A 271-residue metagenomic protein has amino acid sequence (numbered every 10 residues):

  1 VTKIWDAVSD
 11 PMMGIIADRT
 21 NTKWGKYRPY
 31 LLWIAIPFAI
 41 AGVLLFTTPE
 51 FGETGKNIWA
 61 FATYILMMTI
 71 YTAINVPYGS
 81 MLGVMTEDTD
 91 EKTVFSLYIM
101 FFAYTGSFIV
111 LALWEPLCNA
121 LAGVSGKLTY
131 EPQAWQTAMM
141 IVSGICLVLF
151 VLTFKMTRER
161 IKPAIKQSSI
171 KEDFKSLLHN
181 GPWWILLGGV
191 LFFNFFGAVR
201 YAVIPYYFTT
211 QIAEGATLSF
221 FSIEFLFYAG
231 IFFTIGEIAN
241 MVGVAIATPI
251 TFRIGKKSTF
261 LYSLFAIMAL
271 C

Functional and structural regions predicted by a protein language model:
V1-C271: Membrane-embedded alpha-helical bundles of multi-pass transporters/translocases, especially carrier/permease families
